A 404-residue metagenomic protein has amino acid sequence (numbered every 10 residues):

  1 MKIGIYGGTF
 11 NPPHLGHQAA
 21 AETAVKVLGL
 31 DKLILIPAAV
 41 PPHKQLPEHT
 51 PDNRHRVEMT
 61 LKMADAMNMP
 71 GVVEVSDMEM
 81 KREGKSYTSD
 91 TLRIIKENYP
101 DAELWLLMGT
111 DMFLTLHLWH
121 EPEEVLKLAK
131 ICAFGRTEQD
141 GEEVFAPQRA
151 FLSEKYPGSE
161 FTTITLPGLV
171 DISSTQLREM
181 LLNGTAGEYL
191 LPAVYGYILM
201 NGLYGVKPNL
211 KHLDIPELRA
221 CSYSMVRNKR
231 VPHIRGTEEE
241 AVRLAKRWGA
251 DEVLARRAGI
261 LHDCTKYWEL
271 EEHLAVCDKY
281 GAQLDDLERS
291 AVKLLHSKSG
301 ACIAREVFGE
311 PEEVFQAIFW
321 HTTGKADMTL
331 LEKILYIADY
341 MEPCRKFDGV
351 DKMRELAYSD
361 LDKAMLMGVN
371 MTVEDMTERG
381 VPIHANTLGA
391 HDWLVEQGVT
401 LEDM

Functional and structural regions predicted by a protein language model:
M1-D214, I303-R305: Nucleotidyltransferase catalytic core that binds NTPs
H14-H17, H43, H233, H262 (+2 more regions): Histidine-centered active-site/metal-ligand motif
T50-R54, R82-S86, N228, P232 (+3 more regions): Residues at secondary-structure transition points
R56-V57, S174, I234, S297 (+1 more regions): A general structural signal for well-ordered alpha-helical segments in protein cores
I172-N183, D351-K352, G368-T377: Short helix/strand-capping connector loops at secondary-structure junctions
A186-D214, D375-M404: Charged phosphate-binding loop/patch that engages nucleotide di/tri-phosphates or the phosphate backbone of nucleic
A220-M225, V242, R247-V369: Divalent metal-dependent catalytic cores for phosphoryl transfer on phosphate-bearing substrates
